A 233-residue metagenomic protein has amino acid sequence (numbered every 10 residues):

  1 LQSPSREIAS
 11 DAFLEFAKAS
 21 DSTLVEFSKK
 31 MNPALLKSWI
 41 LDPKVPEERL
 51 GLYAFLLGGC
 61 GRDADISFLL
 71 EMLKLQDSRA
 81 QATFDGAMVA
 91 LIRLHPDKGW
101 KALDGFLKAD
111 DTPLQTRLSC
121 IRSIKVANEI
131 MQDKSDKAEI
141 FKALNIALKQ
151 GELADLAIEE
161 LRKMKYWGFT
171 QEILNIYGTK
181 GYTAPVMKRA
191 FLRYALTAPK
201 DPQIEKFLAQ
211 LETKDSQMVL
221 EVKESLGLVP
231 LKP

Functional and structural regions predicted by a protein language model:
L1-F13: A charged, solvent-exposed segment within the mature domains of Sec-exported extracytoplasmic proteins
Q2-S5, S38-V45, E71-A80, G105-L114 (+4 more regions): Solenoid-like repeat scaffolds
S10-E26, L41, E48-R62, A82-P96 (+4 more regions): Structural detector for internal amphipathic alpha-helices that build alpha-solenoid repeat scaffolds
K18, P33, E48, L57 (+7 more regions): Short, surface-exposed, charged/polar-biased interaction segments
S22-I40, R62-K74, P96-K108, M131-I146 (+2 more regions): Amphipathic alpha-helical scaffolding segments comprising HEAT/armadillo-like alpha-solenoid repeats
V186-P233: Eukaryotic acidic, Ser/Thr-rich intrinsically disordered low-complexity regions
